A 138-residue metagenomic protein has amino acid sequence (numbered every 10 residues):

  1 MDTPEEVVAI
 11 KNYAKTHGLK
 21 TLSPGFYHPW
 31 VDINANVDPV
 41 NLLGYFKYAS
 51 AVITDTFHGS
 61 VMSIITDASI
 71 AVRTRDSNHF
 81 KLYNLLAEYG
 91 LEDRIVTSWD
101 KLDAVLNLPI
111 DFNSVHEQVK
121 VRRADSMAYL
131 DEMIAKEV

Functional and structural regions predicted by a protein language model:
M1-V138: Active-site anion-handling motifs in enzyme catalytic cores
